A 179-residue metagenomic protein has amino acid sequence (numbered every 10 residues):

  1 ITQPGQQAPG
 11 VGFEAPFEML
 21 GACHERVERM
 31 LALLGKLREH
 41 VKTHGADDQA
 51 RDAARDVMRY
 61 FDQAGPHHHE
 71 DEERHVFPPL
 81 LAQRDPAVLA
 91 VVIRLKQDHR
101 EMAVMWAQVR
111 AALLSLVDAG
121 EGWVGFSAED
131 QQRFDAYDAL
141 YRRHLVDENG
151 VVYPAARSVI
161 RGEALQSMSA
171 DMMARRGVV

Functional and structural regions predicted by a protein language model:
I1-V179: Small-residue-biased structural context
